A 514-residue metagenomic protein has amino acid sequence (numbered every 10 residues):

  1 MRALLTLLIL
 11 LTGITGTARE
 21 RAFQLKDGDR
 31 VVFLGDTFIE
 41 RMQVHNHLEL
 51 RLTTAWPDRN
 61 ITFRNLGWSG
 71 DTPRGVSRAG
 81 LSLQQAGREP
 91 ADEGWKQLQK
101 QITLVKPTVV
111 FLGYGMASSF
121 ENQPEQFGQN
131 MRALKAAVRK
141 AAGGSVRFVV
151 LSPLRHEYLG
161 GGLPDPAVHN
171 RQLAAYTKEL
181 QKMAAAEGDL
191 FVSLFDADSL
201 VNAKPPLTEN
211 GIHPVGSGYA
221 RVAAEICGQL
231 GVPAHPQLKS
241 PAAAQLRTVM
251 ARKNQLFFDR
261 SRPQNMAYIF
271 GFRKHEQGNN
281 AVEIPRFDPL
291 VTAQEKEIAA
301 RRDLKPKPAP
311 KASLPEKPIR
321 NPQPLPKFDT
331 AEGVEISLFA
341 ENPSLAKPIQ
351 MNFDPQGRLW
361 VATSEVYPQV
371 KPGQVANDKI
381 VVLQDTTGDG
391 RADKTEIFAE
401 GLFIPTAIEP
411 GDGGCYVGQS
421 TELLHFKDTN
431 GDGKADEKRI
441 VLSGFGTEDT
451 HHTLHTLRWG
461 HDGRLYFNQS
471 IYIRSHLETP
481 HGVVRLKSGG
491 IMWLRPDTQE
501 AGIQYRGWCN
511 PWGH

Functional and structural regions predicted by a protein language model:
L8-T17: Hydrophobic h-region of N-terminal signal peptides that target proteins for export in Gram-negative bacteria
A18-G70, R74, L98-K106, V110 (+1 more regions): Serine-esterase "nucleophile elbow" of acetyl-processing enzymes
K26, Q43, P206-P318: Conserved catalytic region of serine esterases and O-acyltransferases that act on ester linkages in lipids
L34, V44-N46, T54, V76-G128 (+3 more regions): Oxyanion-hole/transition-state-stabilizing segment in secreted/luminal serine hydrolases and related acyltransferases
T37-E40, W68-R74, V109, M116-E121 (+10 more regions): Solvent-exposed loop/turn segments at secondary-structure junctions within structured extracellular/periplasmic domains
L66, V146-L154, N170-P205, A220-A242: Extracellular serine-dependent O-acyl
G113-S119, K135-L173, F195, V201-N202: Active-site segments of SGNH/GDSL-like serine hydrolases that catalyze O-acetyl group transfer/hydrolysis on lipids
P306-H514: Beta-propeller domains with acidic blade repeats across secreted/periplasmic ectodomains and cytosolic WD/CNH propellers
